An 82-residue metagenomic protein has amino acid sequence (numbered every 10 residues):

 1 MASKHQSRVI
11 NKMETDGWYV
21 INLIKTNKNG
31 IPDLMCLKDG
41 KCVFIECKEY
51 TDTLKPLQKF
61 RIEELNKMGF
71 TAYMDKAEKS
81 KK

Functional and structural regions predicted by a protein language model:
M1-K82: Catalytic phosphate/metal-binding cores of nucleic-acid and nucleotide-processing enzymes, i.e., regions that mediate
